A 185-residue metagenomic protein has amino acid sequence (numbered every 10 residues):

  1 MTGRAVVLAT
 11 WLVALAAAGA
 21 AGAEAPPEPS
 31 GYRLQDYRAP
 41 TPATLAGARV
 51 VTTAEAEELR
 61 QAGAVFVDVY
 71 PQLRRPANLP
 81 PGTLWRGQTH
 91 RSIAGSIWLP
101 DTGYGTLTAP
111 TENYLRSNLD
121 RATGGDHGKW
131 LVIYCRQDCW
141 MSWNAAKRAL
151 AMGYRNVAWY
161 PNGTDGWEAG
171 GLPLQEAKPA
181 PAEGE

Functional and structural regions predicted by a protein language model:
M1-A9: Bacterial N-terminal signal peptides that target proteins for export
W11, G19-T53, Q61-A62, P76-V132 (+1 more regions): Rhodanese-like catalytic fold shared by cysteine-dependent sulfurtransferases and DSP/PTP-type phosphatases
A56, F66-Y70: Short hydrophobic beta-strand that contains or immediately precedes a catalytic carboxylate
Y70-P71, R136: Short, well-ordered beta-to-alpha junction loops that form the rim of enzyme active sites and present histidine/acidic
